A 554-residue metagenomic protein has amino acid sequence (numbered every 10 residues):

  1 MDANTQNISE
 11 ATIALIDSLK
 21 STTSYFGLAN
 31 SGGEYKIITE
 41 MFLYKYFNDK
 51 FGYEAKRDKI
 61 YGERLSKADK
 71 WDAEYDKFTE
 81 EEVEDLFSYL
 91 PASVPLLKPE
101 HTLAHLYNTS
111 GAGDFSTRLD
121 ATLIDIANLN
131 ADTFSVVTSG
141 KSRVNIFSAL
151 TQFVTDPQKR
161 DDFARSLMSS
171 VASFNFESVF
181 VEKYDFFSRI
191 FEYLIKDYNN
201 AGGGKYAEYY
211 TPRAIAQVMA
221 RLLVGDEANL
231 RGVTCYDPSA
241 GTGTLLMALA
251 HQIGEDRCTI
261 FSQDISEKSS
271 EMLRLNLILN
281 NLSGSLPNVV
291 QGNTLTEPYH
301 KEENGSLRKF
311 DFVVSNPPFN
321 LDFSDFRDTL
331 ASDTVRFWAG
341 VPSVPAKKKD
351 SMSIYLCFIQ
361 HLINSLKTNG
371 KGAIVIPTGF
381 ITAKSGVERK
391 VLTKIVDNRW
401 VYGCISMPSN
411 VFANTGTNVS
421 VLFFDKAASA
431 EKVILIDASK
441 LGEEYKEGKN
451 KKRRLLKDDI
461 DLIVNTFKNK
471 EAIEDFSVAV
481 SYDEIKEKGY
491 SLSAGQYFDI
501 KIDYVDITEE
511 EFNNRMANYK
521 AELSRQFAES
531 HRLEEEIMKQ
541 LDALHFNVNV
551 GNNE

Functional and structural regions predicted by a protein language model:
M1-V218, L223, S285, V290-T294 (+3 more regions): Non-catalytic, mostly N-terminal accessory regions of nucleic-acid modification and defense proteins
D2-A3, L307-E554: A conserved structural/catalytic subdomain of Rossmann-like adenosyl-cofactor enzymes
K45-A55, Y198, E227, I253 (+4 more regions): A generic secondary-structure signal for well-formed alpha-helical elements
D162-S166, K205-E208, C258, S262 (+2 more regions): Alpha-helix N-cap/helix-initiation motif
N199-G202, E255-C258, E431, E444-Y445: Short small-residue beta-strand/loop micro-motif enriched in glycine and branched aliphatics
K205-S315, N320-A331, V341, I376-G379 (+1 more regions): Conserved S-adenosyl-L-methionine
